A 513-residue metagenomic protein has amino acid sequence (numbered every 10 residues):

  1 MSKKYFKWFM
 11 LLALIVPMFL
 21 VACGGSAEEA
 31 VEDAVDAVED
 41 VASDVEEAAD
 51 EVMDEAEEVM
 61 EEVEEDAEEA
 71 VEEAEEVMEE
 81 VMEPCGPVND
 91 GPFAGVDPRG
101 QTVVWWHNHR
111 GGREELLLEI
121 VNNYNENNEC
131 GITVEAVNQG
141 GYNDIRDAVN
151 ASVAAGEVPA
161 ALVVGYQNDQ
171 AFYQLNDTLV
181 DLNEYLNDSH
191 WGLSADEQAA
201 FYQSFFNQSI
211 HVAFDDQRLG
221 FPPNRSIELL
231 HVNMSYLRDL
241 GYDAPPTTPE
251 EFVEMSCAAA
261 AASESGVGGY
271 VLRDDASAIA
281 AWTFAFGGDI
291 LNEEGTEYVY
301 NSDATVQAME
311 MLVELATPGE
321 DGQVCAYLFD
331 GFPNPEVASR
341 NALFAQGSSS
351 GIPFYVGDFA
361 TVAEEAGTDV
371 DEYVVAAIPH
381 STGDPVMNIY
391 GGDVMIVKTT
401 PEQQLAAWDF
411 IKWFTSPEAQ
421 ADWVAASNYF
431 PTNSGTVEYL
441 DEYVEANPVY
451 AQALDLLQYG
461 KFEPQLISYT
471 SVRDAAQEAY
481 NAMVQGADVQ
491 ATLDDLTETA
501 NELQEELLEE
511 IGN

Functional and structural regions predicted by a protein language model:
E64, E68-D90, V96-P98, R238 (+1 more regions): Conserved C-terminal helix/tail region of periplasmic/extracytoplasmic solute-binding proteins
V81-D97, Q167-I227, V253, T368-P379 (+1 more regions): Hinge/lid segment of periplasmic solute-binding proteins
E83-N89, A199-A200, D371-A377, A425-E478 (+2 more regions): Long, aromatic- and glycine/proline-rich binding clefts that accommodate carbohydrate-like moieties
F93-P98, N183-S204, S263, G269-Y270 (+4 more regions): Short, solvent-exposed loop/beta-turn-alpha elements that line the ligand-binding surface or hinge of extracytoplasmic
N123-S204, R238-L240, A244-T247, P335-E336 (+3 more regions): Extracytoplasmic "Venus flytrap"/periplasmic binding protein-like
A155, T317-G322, A360-Y429: Extracytoplasmic/periplasmic substrate-recognition and gating elements
Q167-N183, N187, Q203-A244, L272-G295 (+2 more regions): Periplasmic solute-binding protein
V253-C257, E294-Y327, I378: Glycine-centered hinge/linker elements that transmit conformational signals in sensory and ligand-binding systems
